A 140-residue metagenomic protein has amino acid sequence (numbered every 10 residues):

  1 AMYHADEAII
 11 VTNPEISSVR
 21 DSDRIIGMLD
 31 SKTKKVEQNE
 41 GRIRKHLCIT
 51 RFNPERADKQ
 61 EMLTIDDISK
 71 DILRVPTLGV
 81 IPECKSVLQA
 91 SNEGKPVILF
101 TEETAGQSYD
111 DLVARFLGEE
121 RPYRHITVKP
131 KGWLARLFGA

Functional and structural regions predicted by a protein language model:
A1-P76: Conserved catalytic-core segment of NTP-binding enzymes
P14, P82-K85, T104: Short beta->alpha linker loops
S22, I81, Y109: Residue-level signature of catalytic and energy-coupling elements of molecular machines, predominantly ATP/GTP-dependent
K34, Y123-R124: Active-site phosphate-binding and catalytic loops of NTP-dependent enzymes
I68-P96: Beta-strand-loop-alpha "switch" segments that mediate conformational coupling across diverse proteins
S91-S108: C-terminal boundary of histidine-terminating zinc-finger modules
T104-Y123: Extended, charge-rich low-complexity interaction segments
H125-A140: A short, charged, Gly/Pro-tolerant segment at domain boundaries
